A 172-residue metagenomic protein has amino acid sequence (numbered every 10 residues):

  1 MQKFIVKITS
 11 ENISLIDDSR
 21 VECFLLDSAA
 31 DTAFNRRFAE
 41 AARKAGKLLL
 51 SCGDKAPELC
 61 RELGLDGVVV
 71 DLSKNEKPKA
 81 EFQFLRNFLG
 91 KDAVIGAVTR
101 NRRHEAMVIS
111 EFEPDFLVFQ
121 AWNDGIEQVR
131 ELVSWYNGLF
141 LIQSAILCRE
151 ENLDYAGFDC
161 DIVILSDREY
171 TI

Functional and structural regions predicted by a protein language model:
M1-V69, S73-K77, F88-N101, M107-D115 (+3 more regions): Conserved N-terminal beta1-alpha1 strand-loop-helix module at the mouth
K79-E81: Extracytoplasmic beta-rich repeat domains
F116-A121: His/Asp/Glu-enriched short active-site or ligand-binding loop at hydrolase and phosphoryl-transfer sites
N123, N137: Contiguous, function-dense segments enriched for cysteine-driven chemistry and partner/ligand-binding capacity
D124-E131: Charged helix-capping and loop-helix junction motifs
F140-I142: A short, hydrophobic beta-strand element within the central beta-sheet of small alpha/beta folds
L165: Acidic, Mg2+-coordinating phosphoryl-transfer loop and its flanking beta/alpha structural elements, shared across
